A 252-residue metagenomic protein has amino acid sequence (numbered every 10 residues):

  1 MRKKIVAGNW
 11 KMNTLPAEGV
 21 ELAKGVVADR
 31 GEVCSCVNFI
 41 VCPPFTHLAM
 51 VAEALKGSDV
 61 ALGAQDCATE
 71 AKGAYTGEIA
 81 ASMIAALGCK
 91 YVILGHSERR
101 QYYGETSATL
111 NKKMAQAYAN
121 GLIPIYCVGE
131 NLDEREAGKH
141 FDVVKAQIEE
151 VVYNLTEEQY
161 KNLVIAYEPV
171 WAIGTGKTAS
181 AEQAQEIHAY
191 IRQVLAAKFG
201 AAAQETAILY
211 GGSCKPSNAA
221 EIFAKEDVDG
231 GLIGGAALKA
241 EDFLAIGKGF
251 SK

Functional and structural regions predicted by a protein language model:
M1-K252: Active-site loop-to-helix "anion-binding N-cap" substructures in soluble metabolic enzymes
